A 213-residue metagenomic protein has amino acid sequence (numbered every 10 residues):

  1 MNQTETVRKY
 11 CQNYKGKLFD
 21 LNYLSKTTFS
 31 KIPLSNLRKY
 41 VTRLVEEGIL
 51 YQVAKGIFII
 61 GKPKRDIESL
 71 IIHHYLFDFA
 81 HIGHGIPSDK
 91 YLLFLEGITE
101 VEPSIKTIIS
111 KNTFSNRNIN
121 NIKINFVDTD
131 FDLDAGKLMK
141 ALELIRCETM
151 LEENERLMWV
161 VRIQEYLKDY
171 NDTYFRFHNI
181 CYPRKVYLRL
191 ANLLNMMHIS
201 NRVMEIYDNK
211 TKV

Functional and structural regions predicted by a protein language model:
M1, K31-L34, I82, A135 (+2 more regions): Generic detection of long, well-ordered alpha-helical segments
N2-A80: Short beta-edge/loop segments at beta->alpha junctions of small alpha/beta modules that act as binding/recognition
F29, G97, R146: Hydrophobic/aromatic-lined pockets within catalytic cores
I49, E100, K168-N171: Short alpha-helix boundary/capping elements
Q52-I57, G61, Y75-N120, D130-F131: Short gly/ser-rich loop at a beta-strand->alpha-helix junction or flexible surface loop bordering the NTP-binding
V127-V213: Hydrophobic alpha-helical interaction segments
